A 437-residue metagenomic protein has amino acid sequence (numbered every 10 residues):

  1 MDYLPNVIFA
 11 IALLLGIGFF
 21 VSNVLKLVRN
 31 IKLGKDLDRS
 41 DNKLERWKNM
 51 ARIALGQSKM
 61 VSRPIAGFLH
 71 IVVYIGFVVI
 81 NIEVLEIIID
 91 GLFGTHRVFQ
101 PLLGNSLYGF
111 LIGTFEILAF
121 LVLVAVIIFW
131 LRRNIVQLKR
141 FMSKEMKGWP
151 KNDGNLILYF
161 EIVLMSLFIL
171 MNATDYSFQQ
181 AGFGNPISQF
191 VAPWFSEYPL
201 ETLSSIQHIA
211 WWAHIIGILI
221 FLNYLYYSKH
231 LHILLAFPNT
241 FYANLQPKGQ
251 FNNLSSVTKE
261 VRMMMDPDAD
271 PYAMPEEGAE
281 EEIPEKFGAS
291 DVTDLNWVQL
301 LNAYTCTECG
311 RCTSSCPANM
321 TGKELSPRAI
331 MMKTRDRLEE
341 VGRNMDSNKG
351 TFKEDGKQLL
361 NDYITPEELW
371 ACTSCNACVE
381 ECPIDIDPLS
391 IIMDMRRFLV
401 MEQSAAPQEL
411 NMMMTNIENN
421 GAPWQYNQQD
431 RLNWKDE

Functional and structural regions predicted by a protein language model:
M1-Y272: Membrane-embedded alpha-helical bundles of multi-pass integral membrane proteins
K26-I31, I215-G217, C309-S314, C372-N376 (+1 more regions): Short acidic (Asp/Glu) and glycine-rich catalytic loops that position anionic groups and cofactors
K59-L69, D291-A303, E308: Aromatic-capped, Gly/Pro-kinked transmembrane alpha-helices
T114, G148-W149, E201-W212, L295-T307 (+1 more regions): Flexible gly/pro/ser-rich segments immediately N-terminal to CXXCH heme-c attachment motifs in exported/periplasmic
D268-D270, N427-D430: A general structural signal for short secondary-structure boundary/capping elements
A273-A303, T313, N319-Y426: Ferredoxin-type iron-sulfur electron-transfer modules in oxidoreductases and energy-metabolism complexes
Q425, R431-E437: Soluble N-terminal domains of membrane-associated systems
